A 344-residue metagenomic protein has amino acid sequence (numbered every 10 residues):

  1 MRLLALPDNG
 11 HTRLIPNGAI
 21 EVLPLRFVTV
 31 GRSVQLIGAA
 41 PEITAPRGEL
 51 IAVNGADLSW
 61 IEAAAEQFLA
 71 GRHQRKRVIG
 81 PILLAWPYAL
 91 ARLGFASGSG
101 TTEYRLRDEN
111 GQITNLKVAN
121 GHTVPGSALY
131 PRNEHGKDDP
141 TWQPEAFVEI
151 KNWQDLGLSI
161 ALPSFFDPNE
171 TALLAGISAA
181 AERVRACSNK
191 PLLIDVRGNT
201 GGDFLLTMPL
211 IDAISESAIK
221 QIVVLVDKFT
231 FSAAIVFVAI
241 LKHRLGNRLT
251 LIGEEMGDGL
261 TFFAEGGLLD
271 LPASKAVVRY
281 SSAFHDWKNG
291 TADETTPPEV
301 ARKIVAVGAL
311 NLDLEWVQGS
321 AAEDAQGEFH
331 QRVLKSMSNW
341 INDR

Functional and structural regions predicted by a protein language model:
M1-P191, G198, Q221, R248 (+1 more regions): Flexible, low-complexity junctional segments that flank or bridge functional domains
N110, A146-R344: C-terminal "post-core" interaction segments
